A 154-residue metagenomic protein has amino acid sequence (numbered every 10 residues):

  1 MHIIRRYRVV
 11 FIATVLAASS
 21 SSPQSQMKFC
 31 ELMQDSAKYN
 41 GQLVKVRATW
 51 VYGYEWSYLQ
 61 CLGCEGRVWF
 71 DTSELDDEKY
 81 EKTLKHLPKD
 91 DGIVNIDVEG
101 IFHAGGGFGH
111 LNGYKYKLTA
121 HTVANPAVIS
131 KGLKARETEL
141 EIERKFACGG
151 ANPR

Functional and structural regions predicted by a protein language model:
H2-F11: Bacterial N-terminal signal peptides that target proteins for export
V10-A18: Bacterial N-terminal signal peptides
S22-R154: OB-fold and OB-like single-stranded nucleic-acid-recognition modules and their adjacent interaction interfaces
